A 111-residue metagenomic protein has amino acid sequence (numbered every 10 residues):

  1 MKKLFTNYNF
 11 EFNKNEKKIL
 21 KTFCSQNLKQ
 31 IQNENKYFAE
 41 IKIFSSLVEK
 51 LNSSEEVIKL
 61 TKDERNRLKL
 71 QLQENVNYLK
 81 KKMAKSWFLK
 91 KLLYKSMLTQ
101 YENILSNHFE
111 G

Functional and structural regions predicted by a protein language model:
M1-G111: Positively charged, low-complexity terminal tracts and the immediately adjacent first secondary-structure elements
